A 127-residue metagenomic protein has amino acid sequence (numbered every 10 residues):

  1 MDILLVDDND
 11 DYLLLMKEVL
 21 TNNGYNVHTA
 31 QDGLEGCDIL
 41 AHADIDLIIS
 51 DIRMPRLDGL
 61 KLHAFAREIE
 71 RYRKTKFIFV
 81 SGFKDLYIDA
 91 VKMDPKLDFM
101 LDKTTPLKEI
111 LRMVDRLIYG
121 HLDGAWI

Functional and structural regions predicted by a protein language model:
N9-L13: Short acidic/polar segment at the start of the alpha1 helix of CheY-like receiver
L14-N22: Charged docking surfaces used in two-component/phosphorelay signaling
T29-D38, G59: Helix N-cap/capping motif at the beta->alpha junctions
D38, L60-R73: Short amphipathic alpha-helix used as the core "switch/output" element in two-component signaling
D51: Active-site residues of response regulator receiver
M54: Receiver (REC) domain active-site loop signature in two-component systems and cognate sites in sensor histidine kinases
K61, F83-R112: Alpha4 helix (beta4-alpha4-beta5 surface) of REC/receiver domains from two-component response regulators
